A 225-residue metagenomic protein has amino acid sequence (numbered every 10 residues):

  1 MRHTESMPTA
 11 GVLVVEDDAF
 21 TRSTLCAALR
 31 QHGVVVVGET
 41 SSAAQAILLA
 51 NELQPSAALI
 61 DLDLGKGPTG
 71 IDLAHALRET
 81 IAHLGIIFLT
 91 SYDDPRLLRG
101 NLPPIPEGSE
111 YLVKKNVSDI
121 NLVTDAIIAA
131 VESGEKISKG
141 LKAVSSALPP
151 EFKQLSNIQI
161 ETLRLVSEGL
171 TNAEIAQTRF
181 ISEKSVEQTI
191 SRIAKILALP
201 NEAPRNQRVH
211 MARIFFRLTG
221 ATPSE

Functional and structural regions predicted by a protein language model:
E16: Conserved acidic carboxylate
S23-A28: Charged docking surfaces used in two-component/phosphorelay signaling
V34-S42, L49: Short hydrophobic/Thr-rich beta-strand motif most characteristic of the beta2 strand and flanking loop of CheY-like
L53-I60, L64: Active-site beta3 strand of CheY-like receiver
T69-H83, R99-P103: Short amphipathic alpha-helix used as the core "switch/output" element in two-component signaling
R99-K153: Short, flexible helix-to-coil linker/hinge segments that flank and couple to helix-turn-helix
K142-S191: Helix-turn-helix DNA-binding segment
R192-E225: Basic, Lys/Arg-enriched C-terminal extension of HTH/homeodomain DNA-binding domains
